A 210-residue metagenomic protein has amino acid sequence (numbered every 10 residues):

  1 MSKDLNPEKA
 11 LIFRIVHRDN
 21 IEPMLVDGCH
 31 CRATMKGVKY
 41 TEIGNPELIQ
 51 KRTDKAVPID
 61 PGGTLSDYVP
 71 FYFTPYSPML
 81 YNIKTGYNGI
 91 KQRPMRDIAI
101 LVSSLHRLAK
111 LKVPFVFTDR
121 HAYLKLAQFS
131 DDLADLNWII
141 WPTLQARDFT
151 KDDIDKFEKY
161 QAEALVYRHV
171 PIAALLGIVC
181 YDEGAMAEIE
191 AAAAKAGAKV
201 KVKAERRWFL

Functional and structural regions predicted by a protein language model:
M1-F73, S77-L210: Active-site-proximal loop/hinge segments that shape catalytic or ion-binding/gating pockets
